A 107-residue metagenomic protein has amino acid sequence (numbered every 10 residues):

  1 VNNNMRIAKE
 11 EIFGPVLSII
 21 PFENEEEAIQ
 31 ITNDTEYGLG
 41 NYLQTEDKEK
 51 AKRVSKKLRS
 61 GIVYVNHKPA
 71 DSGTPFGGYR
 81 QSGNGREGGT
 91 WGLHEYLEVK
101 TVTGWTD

Functional and structural regions predicted by a protein language model:
V1-D107: Conserved C-terminal structural/oligomerization subdomain of aldehyde/semialdehyde dehydrogenase
